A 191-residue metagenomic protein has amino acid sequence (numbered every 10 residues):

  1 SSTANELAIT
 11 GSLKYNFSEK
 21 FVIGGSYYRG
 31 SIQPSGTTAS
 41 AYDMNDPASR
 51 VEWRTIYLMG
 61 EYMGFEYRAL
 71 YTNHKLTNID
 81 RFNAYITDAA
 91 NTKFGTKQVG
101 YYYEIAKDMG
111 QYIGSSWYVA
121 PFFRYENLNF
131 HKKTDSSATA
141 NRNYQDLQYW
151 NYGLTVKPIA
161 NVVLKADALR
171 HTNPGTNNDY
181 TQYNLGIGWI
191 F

Functional and structural regions predicted by a protein language model:
S1-V22, S26-G30: Aromatic- and glycine-enriched pocket-lining scaffold segments that form the walls of small-molecule binding clefts
F21-F191: Outer-membrane beta-barrel pore domains
